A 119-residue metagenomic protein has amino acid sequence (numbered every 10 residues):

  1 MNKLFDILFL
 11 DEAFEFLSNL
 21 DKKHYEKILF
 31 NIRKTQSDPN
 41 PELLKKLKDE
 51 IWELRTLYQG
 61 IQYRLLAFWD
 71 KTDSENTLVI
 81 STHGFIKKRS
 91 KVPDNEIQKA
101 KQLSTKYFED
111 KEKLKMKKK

Functional and structural regions predicted by a protein language model:
M1-Q62, K71-V79, I86-K119: Basic, Lys/Arg-enriched alpha-helical interface segments
